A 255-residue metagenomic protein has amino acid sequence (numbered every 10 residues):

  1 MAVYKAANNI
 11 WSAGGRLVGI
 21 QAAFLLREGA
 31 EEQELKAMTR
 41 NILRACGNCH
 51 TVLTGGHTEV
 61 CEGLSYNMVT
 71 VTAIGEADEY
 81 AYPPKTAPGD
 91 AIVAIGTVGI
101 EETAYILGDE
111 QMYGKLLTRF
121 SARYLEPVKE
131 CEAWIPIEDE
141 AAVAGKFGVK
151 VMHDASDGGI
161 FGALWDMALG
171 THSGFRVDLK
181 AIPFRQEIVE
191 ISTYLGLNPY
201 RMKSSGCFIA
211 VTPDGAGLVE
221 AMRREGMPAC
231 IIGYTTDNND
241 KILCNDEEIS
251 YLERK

Functional and structural regions predicted by a protein language model:
M1-K255: Helix-biased detector of long, well-ordered alpha-helical tracts
